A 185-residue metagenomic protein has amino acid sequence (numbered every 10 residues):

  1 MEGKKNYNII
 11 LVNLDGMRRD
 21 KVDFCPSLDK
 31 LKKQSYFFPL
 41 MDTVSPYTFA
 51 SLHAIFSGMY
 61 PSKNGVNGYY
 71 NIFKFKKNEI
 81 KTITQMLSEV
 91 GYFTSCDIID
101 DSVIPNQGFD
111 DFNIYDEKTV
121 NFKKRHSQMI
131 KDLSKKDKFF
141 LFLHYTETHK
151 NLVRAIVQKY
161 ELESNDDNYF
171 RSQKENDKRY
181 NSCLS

Functional and structural regions predicted by a protein language model:
M1-S185: Catalytic domains that recognize anionic headgroups
